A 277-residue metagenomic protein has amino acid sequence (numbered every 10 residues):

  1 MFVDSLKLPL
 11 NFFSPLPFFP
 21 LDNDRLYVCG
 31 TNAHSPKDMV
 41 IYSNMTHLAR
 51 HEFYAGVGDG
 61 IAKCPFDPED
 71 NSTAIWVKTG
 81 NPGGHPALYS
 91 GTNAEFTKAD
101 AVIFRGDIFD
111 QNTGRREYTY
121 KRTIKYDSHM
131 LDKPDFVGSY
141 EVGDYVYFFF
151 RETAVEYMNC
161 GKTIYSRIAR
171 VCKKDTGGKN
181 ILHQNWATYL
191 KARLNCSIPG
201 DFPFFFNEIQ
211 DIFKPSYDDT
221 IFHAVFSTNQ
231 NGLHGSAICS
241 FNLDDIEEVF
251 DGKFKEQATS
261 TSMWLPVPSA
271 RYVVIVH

Functional and structural regions predicted by a protein language model:
M1-H277: Disulfide-stabilized extracellular ectodomains of secreted/luminal proteins, especially beta-rich
